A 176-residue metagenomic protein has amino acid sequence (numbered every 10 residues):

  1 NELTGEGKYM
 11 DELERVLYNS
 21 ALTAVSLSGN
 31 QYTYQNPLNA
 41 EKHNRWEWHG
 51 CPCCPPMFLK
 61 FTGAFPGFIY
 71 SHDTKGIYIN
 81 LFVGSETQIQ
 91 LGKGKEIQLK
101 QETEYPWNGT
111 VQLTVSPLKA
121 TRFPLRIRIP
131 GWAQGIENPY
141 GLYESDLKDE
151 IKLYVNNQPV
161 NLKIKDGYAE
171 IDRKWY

Functional and structural regions predicted by a protein language model:
N1-G141, I164, E170: Aromatic (Trp/Tyr) and acidic
G135-R173: Solvent-exposed beta-strand/loop surfaces of large extracellular or lumenal domains
